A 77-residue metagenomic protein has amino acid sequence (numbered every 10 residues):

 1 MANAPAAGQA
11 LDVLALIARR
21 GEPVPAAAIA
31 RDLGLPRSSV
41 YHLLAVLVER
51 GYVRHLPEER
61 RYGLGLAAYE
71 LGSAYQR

Functional and structural regions predicted by a protein language model:
M1-Q76: N-terminal helix-turn-helix
